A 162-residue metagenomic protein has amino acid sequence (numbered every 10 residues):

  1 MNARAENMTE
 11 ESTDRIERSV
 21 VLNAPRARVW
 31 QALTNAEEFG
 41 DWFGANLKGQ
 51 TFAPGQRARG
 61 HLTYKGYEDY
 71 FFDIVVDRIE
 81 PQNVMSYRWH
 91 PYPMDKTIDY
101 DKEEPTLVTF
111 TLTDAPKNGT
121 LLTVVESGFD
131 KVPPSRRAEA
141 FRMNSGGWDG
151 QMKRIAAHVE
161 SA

Functional and structural regions predicted by a protein language model:
M1-G49, A53: Hydrophobic ligand-binding cavity/cleft-lining segments
N2, G128-A162: A conserved amphipathic terminal alpha-helix motif
T13-S19, R26, R57, F71 (+3 more regions): Intrinsic-disorder/low-complexity, polar/charged segments enriched in Ser/Thr/Lys/Arg/Asp/Glu/Gln
A24-P25, T63, E139-M143: Alpha-helical scaffold segments that form or flank carboxylate-/histidine-based iron centers
V29-W30, F39, A58-G60, V76 (+4 more regions): Hydrophobic pocket/interface hotspot
G40, K48-G49, A53, Y67-G119 (+1 more regions): Hydrophobic-ligand binding "helix-grip"
H90-D95, V125-K131: Short, solvent-exposed aromatic-acidic interface loops
